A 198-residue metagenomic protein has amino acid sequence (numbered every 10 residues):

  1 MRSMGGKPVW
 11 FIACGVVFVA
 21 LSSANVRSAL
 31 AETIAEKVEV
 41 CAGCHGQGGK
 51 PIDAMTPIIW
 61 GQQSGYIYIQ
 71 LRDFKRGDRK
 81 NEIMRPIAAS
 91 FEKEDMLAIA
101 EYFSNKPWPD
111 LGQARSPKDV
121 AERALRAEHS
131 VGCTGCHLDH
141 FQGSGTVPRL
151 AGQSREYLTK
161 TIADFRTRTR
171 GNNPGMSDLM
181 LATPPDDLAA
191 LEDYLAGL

Functional and structural regions predicted by a protein language model:
R2-C14: Bacterial N-terminal signal peptides that target proteins for export
F18-S28: C-terminal segment of classical bacterial N-terminal signal peptides
A29-G48, R115-D139, S154: Sequence/structural segment immediately N-terminal to covalent heme-attachment motifs in c-type and related
G49-K80, R85-S90, F141-T167, S177 (+1 more regions): Gly/Gly-Pro-rich "capping" loops immediately C-terminal to redox-active cysteine motifs in periplasmic/lumenal
K50-P51, N105-S116, V120, D139-R149 (+2 more regions): Inter-heme linker and motif-flanking segments adjacent to c-type heme-binding CXXCH motifs in c-type cytochromes
F74, Y102-F103, E128, F165 (+1 more regions): Conserved hydrophobic/aromatic "anchor" residues that stabilize well-ordered secondary structure elements
A89-G112, E156, L181-L198: C-terminal capping alpha-helices of c-type cytochrome domains
